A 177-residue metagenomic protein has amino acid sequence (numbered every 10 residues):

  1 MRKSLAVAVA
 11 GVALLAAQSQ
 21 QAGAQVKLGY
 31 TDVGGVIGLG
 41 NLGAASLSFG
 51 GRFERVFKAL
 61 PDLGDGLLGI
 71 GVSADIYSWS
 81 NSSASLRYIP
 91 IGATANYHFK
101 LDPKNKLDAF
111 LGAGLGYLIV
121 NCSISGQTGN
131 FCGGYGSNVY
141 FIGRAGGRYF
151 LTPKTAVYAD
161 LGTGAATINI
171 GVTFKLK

Functional and structural regions predicted by a protein language model:
M1-L28: Cleavable N-terminal export/targeting peptides
Q25-D102: Glycine- and aromatic-enriched membrane insertion/assembly motifs of diderm outer-membrane and organelle channel
G29-G35, G66-V72, I91, L107-A113 (+3 more regions): Transmembrane beta-strands of outer-membrane beta-barrel proteins
V36-G40, S73-Y77, G114-L118, G162-G164 (+1 more regions): Outer-membrane beta-barrel pore domains and translocons
F49, A165-K177: Outer-membrane beta-barrel "beta-signal"
G51, A93-A95, F99, L111 (+2 more regions): Membrane-embedded beta-strands of outer-membrane beta-barrel proteins, especially the hydrophobic/small aromatic
E54-V56, N96-K100, G146-R148, D160 (+1 more regions): Transmembrane beta-barrel domains of outer membrane proteins
L60-L63, P103, Y149-V157: Repeated loop/turn-to-beta-strand initiation elements of outer-membrane beta-barrel proteins
